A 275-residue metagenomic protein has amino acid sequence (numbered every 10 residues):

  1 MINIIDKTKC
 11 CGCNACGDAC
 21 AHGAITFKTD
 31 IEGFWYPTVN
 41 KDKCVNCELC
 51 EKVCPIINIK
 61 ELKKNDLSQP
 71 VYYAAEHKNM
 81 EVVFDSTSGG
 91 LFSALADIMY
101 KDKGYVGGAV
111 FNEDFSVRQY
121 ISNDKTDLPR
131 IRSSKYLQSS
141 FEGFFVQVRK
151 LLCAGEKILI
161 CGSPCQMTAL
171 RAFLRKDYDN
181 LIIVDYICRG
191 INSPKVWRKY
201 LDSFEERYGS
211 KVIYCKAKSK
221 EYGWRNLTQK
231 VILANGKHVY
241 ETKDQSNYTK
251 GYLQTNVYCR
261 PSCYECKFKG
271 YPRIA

Functional and structural regions predicted by a protein language model:
M1, I5-K7, T38-D42, Q245-Q254: Short, intrinsically disordered, charge-biased short linear motifs at domain edges
I2-I4, K9, A15-T38, E48-D66 (+1 more regions): Iron-sulfur cluster-binding cysteine motifs and their immediate structural context in ferredoxin-like electron-transfer
N14-A19, F204-Y208: Short, solvent-exposed secondary-structure boundary motifs
V45: Glycine-rich NAD(P)-binding loop of the Rossmann-fold in SDR/ketoreductase-type enzymes
E61-A275: Iron-sulfur-associated redox domains of electron-transfer enzymes in respiratory and anaerobic energy metabolism
